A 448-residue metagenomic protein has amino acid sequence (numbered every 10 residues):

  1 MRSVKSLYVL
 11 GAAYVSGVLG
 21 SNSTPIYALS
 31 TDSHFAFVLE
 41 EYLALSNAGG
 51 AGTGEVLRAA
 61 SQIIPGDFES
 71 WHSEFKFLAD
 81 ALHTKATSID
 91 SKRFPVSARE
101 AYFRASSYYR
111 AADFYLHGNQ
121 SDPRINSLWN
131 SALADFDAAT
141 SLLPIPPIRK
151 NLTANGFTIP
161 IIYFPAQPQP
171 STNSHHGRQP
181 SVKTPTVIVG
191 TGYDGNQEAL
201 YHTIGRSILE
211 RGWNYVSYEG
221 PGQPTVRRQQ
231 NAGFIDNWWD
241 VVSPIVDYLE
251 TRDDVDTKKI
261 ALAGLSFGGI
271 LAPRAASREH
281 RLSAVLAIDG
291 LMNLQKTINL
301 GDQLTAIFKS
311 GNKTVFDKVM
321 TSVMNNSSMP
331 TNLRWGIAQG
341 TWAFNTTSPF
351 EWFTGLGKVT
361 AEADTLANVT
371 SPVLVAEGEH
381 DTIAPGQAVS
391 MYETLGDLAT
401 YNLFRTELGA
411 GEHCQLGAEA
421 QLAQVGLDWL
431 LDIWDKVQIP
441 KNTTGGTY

Functional and structural regions predicted by a protein language model:
M1-S21, Y448: Fungal secretory targeting signals
F75, A79-K85, I125-V182: N-terminal cap/lid segment of alpha/beta-hydrolase-fold proteins
A232-D254: Alpha/beta-hydrolase active-site loop
S277-G355, A376-E377: Hydrolase active-site cap/lid region
V369-T370, V375-E377: Short beta-strand/loop motif that positions the catalytic acidic residue of the alpha/beta-hydrolase fold
T382-A388: Conserved alpha/beta-hydrolase "acid-adjacent" motif
Y392-E412: Catalytic histidine neighborhood in serine/cysteine hydrolases with alpha/beta-hydrolase-type architecture
E407, E412-Y448: Catalytic active-site module of serine/aspartate enzymes centered on a nucleophile-bearing elbow/loop
